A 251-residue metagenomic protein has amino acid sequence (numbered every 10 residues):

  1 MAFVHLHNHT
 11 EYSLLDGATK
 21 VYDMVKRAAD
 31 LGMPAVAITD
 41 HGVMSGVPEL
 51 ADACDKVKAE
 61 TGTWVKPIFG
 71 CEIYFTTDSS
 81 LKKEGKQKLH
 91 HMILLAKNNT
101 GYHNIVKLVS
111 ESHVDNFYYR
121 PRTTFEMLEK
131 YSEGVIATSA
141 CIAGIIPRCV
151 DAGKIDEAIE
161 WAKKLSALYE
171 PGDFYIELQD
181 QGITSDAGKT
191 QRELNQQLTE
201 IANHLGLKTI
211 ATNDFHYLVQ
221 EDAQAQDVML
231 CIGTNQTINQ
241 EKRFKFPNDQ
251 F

Functional and structural regions predicted by a protein language model:
M1-F251: Phosphodiester-processing cores and adjacent nucleic acid-binding clamps
